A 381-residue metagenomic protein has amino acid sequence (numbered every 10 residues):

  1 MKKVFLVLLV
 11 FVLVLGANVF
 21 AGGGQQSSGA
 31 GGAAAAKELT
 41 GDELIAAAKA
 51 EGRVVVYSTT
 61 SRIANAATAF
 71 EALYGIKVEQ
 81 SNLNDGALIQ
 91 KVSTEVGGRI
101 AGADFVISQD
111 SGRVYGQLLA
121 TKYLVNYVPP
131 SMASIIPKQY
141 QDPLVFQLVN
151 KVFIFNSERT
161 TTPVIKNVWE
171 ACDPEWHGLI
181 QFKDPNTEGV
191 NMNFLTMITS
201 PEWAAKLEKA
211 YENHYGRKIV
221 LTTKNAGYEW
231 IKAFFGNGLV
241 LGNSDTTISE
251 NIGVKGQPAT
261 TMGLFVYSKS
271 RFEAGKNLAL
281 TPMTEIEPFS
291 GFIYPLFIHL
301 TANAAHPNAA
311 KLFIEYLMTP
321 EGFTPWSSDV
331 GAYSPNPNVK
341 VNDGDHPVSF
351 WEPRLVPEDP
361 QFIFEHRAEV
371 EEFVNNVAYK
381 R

Functional and structural regions predicted by a protein language model:
M1-E51, R381: Short, low-complexity disordered leader/linker segments with a strong preference for bacterial N-terminal type II
A34-K37, R354-R381: Conserved C-terminal helix/tail region of periplasmic/extracytoplasmic solute-binding proteins
E38-K49, R53, Y57-K77, R271-F272 (+1 more regions): Short, polar/charged alpha-helical segment
E51-V54, I76-K77, A101-D104, W176-I180 (+4 more regions): Loop/turn elements at helix/coil->beta-strand transitions in domains of secreted/extracellular proteins
Y57-T68, E79-S93, A101-G253: Extracytoplasmic ligand-binding site segments that recognize negatively charged/polar headgroups
G112-Q117, P258-L280: A ligand-binding cleft/hinge motif common to bilobed small-molecule-binding domains
I135, L148-K151, Y228-F234, K276-A302: Periplasmic-binding protein-like
F292-Q361: Mature extracytoplasmic/periplasmic domains
